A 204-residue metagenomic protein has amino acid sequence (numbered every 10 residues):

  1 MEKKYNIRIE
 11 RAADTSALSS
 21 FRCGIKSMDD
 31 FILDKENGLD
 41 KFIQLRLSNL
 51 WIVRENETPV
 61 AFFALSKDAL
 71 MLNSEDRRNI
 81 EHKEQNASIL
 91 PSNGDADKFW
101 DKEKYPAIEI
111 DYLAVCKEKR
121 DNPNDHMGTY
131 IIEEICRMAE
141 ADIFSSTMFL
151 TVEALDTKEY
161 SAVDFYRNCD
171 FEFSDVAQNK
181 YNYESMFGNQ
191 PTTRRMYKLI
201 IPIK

Functional and structural regions predicted by a protein language model:
M1-N122, Y130, E134-E153, T157-K204: Non-catalytic substrate-recognition and accessory regions of acyl/acetyltransferase enzymes
